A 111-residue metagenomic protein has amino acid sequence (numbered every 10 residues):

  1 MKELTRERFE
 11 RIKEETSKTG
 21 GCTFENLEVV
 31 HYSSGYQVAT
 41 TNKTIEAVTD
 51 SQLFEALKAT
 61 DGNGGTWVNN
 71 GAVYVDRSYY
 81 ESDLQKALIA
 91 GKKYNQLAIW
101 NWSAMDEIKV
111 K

Functional and structural regions predicted by a protein language model:
M1-K111: Conserved, structured core segments of small domains
